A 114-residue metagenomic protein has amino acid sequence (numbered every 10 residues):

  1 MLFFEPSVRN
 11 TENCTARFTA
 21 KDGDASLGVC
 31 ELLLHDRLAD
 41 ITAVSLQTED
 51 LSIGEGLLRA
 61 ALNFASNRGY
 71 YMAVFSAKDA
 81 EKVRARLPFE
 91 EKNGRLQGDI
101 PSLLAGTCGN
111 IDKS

Functional and structural regions predicted by a protein language model:
M1-K21, G106-S114: Short amphipathic alpha-helix that is part of the acyltransferase structural core
R9-T11, G23, L32-H35, F64-S66: Sterically constrained small-residue positions within well-ordered secondary structures of folded domains
A16-I53: Conserved donor-binding loop and adjoining core beta-sheet/short helix segment in diverse acyl/aminoacyl transferases
E31-L33, A73, P88-F89: Short, exposed beta-strand/loop patches in secreted or surface proteins that constitute
E49-S66: Conserved acetyl-CoA-binding loop-helix of GNAT-fold acetyltransferases
A65-K78: Conserved GNAT acetyl-CoA-binding A-motif
K78-R95: Conserved active-site alpha-helix within GNAT-family acetyltransferase domains
K92-S114: C-terminal "cap" of GNAT-fold acetyltransferases
